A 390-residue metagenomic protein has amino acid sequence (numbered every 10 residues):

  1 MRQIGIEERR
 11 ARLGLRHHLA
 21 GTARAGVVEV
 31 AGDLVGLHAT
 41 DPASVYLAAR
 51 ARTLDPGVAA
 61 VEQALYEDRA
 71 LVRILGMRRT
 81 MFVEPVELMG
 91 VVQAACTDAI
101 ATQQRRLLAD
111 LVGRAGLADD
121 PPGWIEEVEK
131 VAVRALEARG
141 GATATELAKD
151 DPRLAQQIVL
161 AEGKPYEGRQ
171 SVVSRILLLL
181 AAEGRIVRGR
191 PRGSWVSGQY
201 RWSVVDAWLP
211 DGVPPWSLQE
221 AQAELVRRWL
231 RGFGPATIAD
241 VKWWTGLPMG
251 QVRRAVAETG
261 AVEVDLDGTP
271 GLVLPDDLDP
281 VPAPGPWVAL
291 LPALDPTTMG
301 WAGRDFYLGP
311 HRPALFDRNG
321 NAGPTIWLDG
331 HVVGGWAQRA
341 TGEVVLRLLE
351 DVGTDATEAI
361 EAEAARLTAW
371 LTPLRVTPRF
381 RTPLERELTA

Functional and structural regions predicted by a protein language model:
M1-E162, R169, P313, A390: Phosphate-backbone binding and catalysis cores of DNA-processing enzymes
V61-E62, A144, S174-L178, R253-G260: Short, hydrophobic-biased segments on the C-terminal half of alpha helices that form "recognition helices"
A64, A144-P152, L180, I238-K242 (+1 more regions): A short acidic, leucine-rich amphipathic alpha-helix
Y66-G76, T80-M81, A182-R192, G260-L266: A short, conserved structural fragment
E84-M89, R192-P215, G271-V281: Short, cationic-aromatic polyanion-contact patches
R231-P280: Anionic-ligand-binding alpha/beta catalytic cores of soluble enzymes and soluble regulatory domains that recognize
A261-H311: Non-catalytic regulatory appendages
P310, L315-N321, I326-A390: Glycine-rich, small/acidic residue-mixed loop/short-helix segments
